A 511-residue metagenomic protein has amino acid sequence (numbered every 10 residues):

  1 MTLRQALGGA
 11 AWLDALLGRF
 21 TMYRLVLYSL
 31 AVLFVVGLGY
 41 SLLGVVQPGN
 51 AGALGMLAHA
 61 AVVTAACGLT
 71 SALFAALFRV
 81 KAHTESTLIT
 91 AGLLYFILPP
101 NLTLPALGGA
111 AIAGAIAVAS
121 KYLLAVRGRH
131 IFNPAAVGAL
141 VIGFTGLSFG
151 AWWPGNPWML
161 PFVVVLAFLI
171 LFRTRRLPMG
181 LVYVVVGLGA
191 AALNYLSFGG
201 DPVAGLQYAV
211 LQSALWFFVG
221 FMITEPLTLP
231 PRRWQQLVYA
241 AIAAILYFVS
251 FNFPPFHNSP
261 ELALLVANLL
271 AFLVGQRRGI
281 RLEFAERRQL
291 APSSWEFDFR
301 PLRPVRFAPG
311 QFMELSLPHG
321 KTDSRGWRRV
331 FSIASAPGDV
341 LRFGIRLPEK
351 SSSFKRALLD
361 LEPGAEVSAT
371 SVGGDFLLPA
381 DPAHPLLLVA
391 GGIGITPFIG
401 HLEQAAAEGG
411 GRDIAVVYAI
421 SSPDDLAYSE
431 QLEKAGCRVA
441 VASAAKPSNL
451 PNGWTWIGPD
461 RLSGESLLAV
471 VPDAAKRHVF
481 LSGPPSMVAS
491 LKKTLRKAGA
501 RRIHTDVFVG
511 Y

Functional and structural regions predicted by a protein language model:
M1-A75: N-terminal signal-anchor module of multipass membrane proteins
A11-A15, C67-V80, I116-R129, V165-R176 (+1 more regions): C-terminal ends of transmembrane helices
G49-A65, L98-I112, L147-P161, V203-L215: Structural signature of hydrophobic alpha-helical transmembrane segments
V80-W153: Membrane-interface helix-loop-helix junctions at boundaries between adjacent transmembrane segments
G143-L193, G200: Internal active-site segments that recognize and position negatively charged phosphoryl groups and nucleotide moieties
W153-P161, P178-V182, G205-S213, Q236 (+1 more regions): Loop-to-transmembrane alpha-helix initiation sites
G279-T370, A415, I420-S422, E433 (+1 more regions): Ferredoxin-reductase
S352-Y511: FNR/FR-type flavoprotein reductase catalytic core
